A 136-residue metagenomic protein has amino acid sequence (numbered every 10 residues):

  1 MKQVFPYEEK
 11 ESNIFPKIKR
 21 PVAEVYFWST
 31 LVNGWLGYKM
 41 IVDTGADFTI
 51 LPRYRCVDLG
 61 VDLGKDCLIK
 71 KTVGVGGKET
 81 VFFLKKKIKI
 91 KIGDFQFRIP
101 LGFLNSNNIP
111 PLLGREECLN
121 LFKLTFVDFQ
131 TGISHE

Functional and structural regions predicted by a protein language model:
M1-E136: Pepsin/retropepsin-fold aspartyl endopeptidases
